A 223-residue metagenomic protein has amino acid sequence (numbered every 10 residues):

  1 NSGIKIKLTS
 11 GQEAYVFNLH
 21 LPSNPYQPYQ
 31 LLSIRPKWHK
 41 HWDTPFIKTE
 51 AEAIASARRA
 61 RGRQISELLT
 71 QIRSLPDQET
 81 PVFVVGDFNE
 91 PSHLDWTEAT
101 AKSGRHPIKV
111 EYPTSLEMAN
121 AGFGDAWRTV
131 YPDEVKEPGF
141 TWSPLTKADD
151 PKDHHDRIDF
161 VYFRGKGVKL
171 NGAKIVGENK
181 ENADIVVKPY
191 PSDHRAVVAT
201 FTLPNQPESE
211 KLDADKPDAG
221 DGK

Functional and structural regions predicted by a protein language model:
N1-P36, G172-I175: Structured beta-strand-rich core segments of catalytic domains in phosphoester-bond hydrolases
S2, Q12, A60-L68, T114: Internal, well-ordered alpha-helical segments in soluble enzyme and binding-protein domains
K5, T70-F83, N89-G222: Metal-dependent phosphoester-hydrolase catalytic domains
A14-F17, L21-N24, T44-P45, R58 (+2 more regions): Noncatalytic linker/hinge segments flanking ATPase motor cores
F17-N18, R35-W42, V187-A196: Short, surface-exposed secondary-structure junctions/capping segments
Y29-S56, A99: A solvent-exposed, charged loop/short amphipathic helix patch at secondary-structure junctions
K48-Q78, E134-V135: Alpha-helix-centered segments that form part of catalytic cores
